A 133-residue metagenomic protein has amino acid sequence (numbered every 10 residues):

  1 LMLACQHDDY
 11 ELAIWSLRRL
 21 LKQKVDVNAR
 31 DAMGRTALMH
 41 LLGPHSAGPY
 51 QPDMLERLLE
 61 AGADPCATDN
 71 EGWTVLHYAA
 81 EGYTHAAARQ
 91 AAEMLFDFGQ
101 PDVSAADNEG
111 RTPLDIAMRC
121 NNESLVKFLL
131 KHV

Functional and structural regions predicted by a protein language model:
L1-Q23, A32-R35: Intrinsically disordered, low-complexity regulatory segments in ankyrin-centric signaling systems
L3-E11, H40-Q51, Y78-A88, I116-N122: Ankyrin repeat A-helix N-terminal signature
W15, G43-S46, E60, C66: Tandem repeat protein-protein interaction scaffolds, dominated by ankyrin-repeat arrays but also generalizing to other
R18-D26, E56-D64, E93-D102, F128-V133: Ankyrin repeat domain, specifically the short helix-to-loop turn at the C-terminus of the second helix of each repeat
D69, W73-L76, A80: Extended, charged alpha-helical interaction scaffolds
R111, M118-V133: Ankyrin-repeat-protein effector appendages
